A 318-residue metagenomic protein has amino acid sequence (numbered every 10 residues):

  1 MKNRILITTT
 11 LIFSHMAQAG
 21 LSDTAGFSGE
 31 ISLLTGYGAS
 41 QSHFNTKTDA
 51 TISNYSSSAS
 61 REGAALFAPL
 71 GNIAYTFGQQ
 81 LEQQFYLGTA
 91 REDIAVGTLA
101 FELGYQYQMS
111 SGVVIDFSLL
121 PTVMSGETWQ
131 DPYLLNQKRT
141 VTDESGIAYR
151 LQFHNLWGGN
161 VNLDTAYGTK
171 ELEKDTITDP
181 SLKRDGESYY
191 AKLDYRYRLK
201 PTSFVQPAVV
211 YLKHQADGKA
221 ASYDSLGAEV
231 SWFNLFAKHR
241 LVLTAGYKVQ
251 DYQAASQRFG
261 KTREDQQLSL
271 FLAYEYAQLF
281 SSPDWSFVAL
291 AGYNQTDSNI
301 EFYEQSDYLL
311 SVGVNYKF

Functional and structural regions predicted by a protein language model:
A19-F27, G78-Y86, Q108-D116, F153-N160 (+3 more regions): Short loop/turn motifs that connect adjacent beta-strands in outer-membrane beta-barrel proteins
G20-E82: Outer-membrane beta-barrel initiation region
A25-F27, G63-P69, G97-F101, D143-Y149 (+4 more regions): Residues that define the transmembrane beta-barrel architecture of outer-membrane proteins
T35-A39, F77, T89-D93, L119-S125 (+8 more regions): Transmembrane beta-strands of outer-membrane beta-barrel pores
Q41-T48, V96-L103, E127-N136, G168 (+4 more regions): Outer-membrane beta-barrel translocator domains and adjoining extracellular loop/strand segments of Gram-negative
A100-A208: Outer-membrane pore/translocation modules
G158-D164, R184-A255: Detector for outer-membrane/organellar transmembrane beta-barrel domains, recognizing the amphipathic beta-strand
Y274, Q305-F318: Outer-membrane beta-barrel "beta-signal"
